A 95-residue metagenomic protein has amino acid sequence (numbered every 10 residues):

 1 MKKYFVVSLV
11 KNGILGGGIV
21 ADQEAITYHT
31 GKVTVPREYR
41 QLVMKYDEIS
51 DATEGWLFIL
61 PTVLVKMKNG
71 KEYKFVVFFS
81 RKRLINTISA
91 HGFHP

Functional and structural regions predicted by a protein language model:
M1-E24, Q41-L42, R83-A90: Anionic N-terminal interaction surfaces
V7-S8, G31, I49, V76-K82: Generic signature of intrinsically disordered, low-complexity segments enriched in small/polar residues
G13-I14, Q23-K66: Phosphoinositide-binding peripheral membrane targeting modules
M67-I85: Canonical phosphoinositide-binding patch of PH/PH-like domains
F93-H94: Glycine-rich, low-complexity intrinsically disordered segments
